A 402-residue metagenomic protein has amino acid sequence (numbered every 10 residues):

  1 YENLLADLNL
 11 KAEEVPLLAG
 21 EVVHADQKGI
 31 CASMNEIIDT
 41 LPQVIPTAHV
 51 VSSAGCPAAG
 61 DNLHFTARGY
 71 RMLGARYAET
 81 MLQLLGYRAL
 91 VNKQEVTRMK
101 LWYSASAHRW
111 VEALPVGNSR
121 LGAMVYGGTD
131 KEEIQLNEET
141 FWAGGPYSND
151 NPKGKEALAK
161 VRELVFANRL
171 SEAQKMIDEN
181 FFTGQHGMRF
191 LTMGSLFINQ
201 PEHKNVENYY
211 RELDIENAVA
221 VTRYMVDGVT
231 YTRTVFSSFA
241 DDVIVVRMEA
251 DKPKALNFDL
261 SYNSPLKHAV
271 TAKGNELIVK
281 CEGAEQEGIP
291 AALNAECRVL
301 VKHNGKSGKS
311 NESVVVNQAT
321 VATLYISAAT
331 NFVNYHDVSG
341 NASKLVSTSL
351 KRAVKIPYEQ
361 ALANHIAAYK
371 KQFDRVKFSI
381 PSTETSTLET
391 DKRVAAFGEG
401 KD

Functional and structural regions predicted by a protein language model:
Y1-L90: Cell-envelope and extracellular/periplasmic
V91-D402: Aromatic-residue-lined binding/catalytic grooves and analogous aromatic/hydrophobic interfacial grooves in multimeric
